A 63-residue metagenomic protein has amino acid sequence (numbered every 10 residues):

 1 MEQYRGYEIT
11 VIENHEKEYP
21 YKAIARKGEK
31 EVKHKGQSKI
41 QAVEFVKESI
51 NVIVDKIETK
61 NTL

Functional and structural regions predicted by a protein language model:
M1, K22-I24, I40, E44: Homeobox/homeodomain signature
M1-P20: Short N-terminal "domain-start" leader segments that mark the transition from disordered tails or signal peptides into
R5, R26-K27, K39, K47: Basic side chains
H15-K35: Acidic, low-complexity, intrinsically disordered interaction modules
R26, D55-L63: Short acidic DE-rich linear segments
Q37-E58: A short, charged, amphipathic alpha-helix used as a generic interaction element across diverse proteins
